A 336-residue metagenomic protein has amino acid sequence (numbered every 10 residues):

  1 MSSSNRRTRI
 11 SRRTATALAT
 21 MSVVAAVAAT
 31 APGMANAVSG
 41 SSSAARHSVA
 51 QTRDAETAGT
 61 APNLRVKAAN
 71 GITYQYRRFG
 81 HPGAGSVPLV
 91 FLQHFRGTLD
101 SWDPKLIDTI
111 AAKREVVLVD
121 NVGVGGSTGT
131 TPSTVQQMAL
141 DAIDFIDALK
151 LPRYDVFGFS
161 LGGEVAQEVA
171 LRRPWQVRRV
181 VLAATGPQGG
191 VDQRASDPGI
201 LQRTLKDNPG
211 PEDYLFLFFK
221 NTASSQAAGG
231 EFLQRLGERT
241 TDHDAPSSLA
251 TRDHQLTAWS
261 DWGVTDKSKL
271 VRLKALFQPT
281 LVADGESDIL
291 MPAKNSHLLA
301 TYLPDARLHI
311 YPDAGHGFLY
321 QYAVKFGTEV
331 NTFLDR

Functional and structural regions predicted by a protein language model:
I72-T128: Conserved HGGG/HGGXW glycine-rich cap/lid loop of the alpha/beta-hydrolase fold
L118-F157: Active-site loop/oxyanion-hole signature of alpha/beta-hydrolase fold enzymes
P152-V191: Conserved hydrolase catalytic core segment
R178-G210: Flexible "cap/lid" loop of the alpha/beta hydrolase fold
F216-V271: Alpha/beta-hydrolase
L276, V282-D284: Short beta-strand/loop motif that positions the catalytic acidic residue of the alpha/beta-hydrolase fold
I289-N295: Conserved alpha/beta-hydrolase "acid-adjacent" motif
A306-R336: Catalytic active-site module of serine/aspartate enzymes centered on a nucleophile-bearing elbow/loop
